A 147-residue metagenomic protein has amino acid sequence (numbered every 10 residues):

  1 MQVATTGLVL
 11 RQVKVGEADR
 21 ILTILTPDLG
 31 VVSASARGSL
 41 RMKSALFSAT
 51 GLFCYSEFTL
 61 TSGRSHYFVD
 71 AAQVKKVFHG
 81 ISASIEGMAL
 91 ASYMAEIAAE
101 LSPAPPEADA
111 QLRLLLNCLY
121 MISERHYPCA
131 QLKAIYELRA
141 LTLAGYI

Functional and structural regions predicted by a protein language model:
M1-I147: Non-catalytic alpha-helical scaffolds and adjoining flexible linkers that form interface surfaces for assembly
